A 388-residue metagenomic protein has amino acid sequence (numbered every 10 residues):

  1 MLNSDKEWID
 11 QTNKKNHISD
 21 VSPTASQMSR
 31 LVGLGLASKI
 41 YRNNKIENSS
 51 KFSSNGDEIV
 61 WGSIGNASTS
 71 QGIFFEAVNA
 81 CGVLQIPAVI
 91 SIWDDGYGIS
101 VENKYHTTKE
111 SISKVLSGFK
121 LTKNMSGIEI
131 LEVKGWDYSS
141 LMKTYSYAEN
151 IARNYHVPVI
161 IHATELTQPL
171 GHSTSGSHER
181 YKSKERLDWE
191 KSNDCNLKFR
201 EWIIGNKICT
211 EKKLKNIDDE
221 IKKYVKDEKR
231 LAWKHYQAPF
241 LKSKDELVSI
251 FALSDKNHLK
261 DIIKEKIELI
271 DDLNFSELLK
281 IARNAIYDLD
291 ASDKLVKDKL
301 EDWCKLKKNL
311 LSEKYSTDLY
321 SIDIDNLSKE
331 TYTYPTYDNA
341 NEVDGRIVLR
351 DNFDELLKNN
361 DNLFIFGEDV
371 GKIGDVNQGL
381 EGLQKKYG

Functional and structural regions predicted by a protein language model:
M1-S91, G96-G98, E102-K120: Cofactor-binding active-site loop characterized by glycine-rich and histidine/acidic residues
Q11-S29, V133-D137, E342, E368-I373 (+1 more regions): Active-site nucleophile and cofactor-binding loops and adjacent substrate-binding regions of central metabolic enzymes
T12-K15, N55-V60, L84-A88, S126-I128 (+3 more regions): Short coil/turn connectors at secondary-structure junctions
K39-R42, S49, S53-E58, K109-Y147 (+1 more regions): Conserved thiamine diphosphate
G72-E76, D94, S100-Y105, K143 (+2 more regions): Short acidic, glycine/serine/threonine-rich loops at helix termini
V133-P158, T164-T174, H178: Active-site capping/gating regions of soluble enzymes
T164-G171, S175-K386: Conserved acidic/glycine
